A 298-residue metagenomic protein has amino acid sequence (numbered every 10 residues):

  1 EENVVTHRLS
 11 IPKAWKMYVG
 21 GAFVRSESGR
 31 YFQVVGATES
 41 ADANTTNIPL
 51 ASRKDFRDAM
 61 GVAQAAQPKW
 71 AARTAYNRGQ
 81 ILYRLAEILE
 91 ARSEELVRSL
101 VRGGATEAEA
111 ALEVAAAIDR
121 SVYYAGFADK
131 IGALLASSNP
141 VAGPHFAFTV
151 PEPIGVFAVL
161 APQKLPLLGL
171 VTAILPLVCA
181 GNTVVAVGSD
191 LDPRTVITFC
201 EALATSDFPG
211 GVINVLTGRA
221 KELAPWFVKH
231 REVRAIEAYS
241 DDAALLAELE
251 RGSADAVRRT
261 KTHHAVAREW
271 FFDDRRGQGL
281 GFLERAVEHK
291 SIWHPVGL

Functional and structural regions predicted by a protein language model:
E1-R102, W293-P295: Short, structured beta/alpha segment
N3, A51-S52, W70-I174: N-terminal Rossmann NAD(P)-binding subdomain characteristic of aldehyde/semialdehyde dehydrogenases
R8, L50-M60, A72, Y76-G79 (+7 more regions): Electropositive phosphate-/nucleotide-binding environments in soluble metabolic enzymes
A37-T46, K54, E107-A108, Q163-K164 (+2 more regions): Intrinsically disordered, low-complexity coil segments
V62, R84, S99, R120-Y123 (+3 more regions): Alpha-helical scaffold segments in soluble metabolic enzymes
K130-L298: Rossmann-like NAD(P) dinucleotide-binding subdomain of oxidoreductase/dehydrogenase enzymes
